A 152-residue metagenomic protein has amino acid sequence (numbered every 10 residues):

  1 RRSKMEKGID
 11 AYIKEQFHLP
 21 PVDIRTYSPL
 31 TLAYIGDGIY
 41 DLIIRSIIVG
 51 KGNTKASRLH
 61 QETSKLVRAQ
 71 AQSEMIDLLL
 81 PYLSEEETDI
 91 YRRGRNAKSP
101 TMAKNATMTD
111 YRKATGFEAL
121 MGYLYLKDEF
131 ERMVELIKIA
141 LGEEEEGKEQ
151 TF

Functional and structural regions predicted by a protein language model:
R1-F152: Double-stranded RNA-binding/processing signature
